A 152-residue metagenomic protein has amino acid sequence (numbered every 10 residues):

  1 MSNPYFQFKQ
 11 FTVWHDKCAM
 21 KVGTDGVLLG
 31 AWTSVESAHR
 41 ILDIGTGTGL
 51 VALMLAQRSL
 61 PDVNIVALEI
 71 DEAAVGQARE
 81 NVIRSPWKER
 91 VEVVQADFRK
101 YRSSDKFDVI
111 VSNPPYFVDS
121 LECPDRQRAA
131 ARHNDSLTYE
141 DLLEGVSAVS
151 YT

Functional and structural regions predicted by a protein language model:
M1-S37: Class I SAM-dependent transferase core
F6-F11, Y101, F107, Y116-F117 (+1 more regions): Aromatic side chains
M20-T24, T46, S136: Short, conserved micro-motifs enriched in small and acidic residues
A31-S112, V118-R126: Conserved SAM/SAH cofactor-binding pocket of Class I
P114-A148: Mobile active-site "lid"/loop adjacent to the S-adenosyl-L-methionine
Y151-T152: Conserved small/polar residues in nucleotide/adenosyl-binding loops
